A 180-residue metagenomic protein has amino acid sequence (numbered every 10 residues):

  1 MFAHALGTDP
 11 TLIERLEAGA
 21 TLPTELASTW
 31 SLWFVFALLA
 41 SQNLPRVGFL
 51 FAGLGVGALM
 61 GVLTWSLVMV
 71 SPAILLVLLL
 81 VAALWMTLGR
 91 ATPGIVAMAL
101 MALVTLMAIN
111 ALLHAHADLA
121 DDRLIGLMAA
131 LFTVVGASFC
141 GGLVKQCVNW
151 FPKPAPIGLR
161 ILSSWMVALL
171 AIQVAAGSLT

Functional and structural regions predicted by a protein language model:
M1-T29, S178-T180: Histidine-/acidic- and/or cysteine-rich, low-complexity loops and terminal segments associated with membrane
A18, A115-L124, W150, T180: Membrane-interface helix termini and inter-helical loops of multi-pass transporters
A18-W30, S66-V77, I125-G136: Structural signature of hydrophobic alpha-helical transmembrane segments
S31-V47: Membrane-interfacial alpha-helical segments at the cytosolic side of multi-pass membrane proteins
Q42-L100, V104-A115: Membrane helix-loop-helix hairpins that form the core translocation module of multi-pass transporters
R46-L54, A99-L103, I125-V134, R160-I161 (+1 more regions): Alpha-helical transmembrane segments of multi-pass membrane proteins, especially transporters and channels
V134-W150: Transmembrane alpha-helical segments of integral membrane proteins
G158-L179: Final/C-terminal transmembrane alpha-helix of multipass membrane proteins
